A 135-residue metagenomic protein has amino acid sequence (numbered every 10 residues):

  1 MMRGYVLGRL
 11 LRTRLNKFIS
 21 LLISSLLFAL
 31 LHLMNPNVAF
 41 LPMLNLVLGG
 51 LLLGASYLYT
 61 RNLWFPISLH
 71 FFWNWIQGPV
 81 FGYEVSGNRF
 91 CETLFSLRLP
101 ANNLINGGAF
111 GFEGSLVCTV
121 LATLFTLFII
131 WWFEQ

Functional and structural regions predicted by a protein language model:
M1-I23, A55-N62: Membrane-interface helix/loop boundary segments of multi-pass membrane proteins
M1-L10, A39, S68-L69, I76-Q77: Active-site-flanking alpha-helical
F18-L22, A39, L48: The feature captures the transmembrane alpha-helix scaffold of multi-pass secondary transporters
I23-L30, L44, L48, V117-L124 (+1 more regions): Lipid-exposed faces of alpha-helical membrane segments in multi-pass integral membrane proteins
L31-F40: Membrane-interface helix caps and helix-loop-helix hairpins in membrane proteins
P42-N103: Functionally important transmembrane alpha-helices
N102-T123: Hydrophobic alpha-helical transmembrane segments
F128-Q135: Membrane-interface capping segments at transmembrane-helix boundaries
